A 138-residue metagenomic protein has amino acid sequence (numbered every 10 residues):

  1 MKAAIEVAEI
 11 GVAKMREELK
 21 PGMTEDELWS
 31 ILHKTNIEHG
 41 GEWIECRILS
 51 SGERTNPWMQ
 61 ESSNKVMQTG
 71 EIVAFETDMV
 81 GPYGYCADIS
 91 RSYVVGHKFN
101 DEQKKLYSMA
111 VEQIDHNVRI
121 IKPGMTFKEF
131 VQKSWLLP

Functional and structural regions predicted by a protein language model:
M1-P138: Active-site neighborhoods and metal-handling regions in enzymes and metal-associated proteins
